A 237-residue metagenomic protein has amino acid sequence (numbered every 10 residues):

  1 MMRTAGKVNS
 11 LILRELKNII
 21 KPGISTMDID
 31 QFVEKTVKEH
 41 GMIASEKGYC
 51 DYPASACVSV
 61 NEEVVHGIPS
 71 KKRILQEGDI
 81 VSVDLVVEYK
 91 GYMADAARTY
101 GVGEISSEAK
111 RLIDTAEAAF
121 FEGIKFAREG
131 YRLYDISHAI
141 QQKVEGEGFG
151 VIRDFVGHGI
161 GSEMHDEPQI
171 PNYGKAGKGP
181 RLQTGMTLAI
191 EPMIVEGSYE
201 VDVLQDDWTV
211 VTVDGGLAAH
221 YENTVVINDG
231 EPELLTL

Functional and structural regions predicted by a protein language model:
M1-L237: Active-site neighborhoods and metal-handling regions in enzymes and metal-associated proteins
